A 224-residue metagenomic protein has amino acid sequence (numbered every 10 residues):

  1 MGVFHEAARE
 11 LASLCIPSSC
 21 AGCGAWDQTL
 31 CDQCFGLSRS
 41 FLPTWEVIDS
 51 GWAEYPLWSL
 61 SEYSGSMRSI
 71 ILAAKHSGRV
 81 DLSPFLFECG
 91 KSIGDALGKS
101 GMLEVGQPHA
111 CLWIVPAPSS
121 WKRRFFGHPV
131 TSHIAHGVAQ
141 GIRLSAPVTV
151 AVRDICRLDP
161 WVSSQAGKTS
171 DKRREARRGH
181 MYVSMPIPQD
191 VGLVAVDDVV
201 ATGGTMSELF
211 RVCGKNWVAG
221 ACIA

Functional and structural regions predicted by a protein language model:
M1-G51: N-terminal cysteine/histidine-rich coordination modules
F4, G204-A224: PRPP-dependent phosphoribosyltransferase catalytic core
W26-Q28, Q140, P186-V191, C213-V218: Short glycine/proline-enriched coil/turn segments at helix->beta-strand junctions
F35-G36, S40-W113, S119-Q140, D154-D190 (+1 more regions): Active-site-facing substrate-recognition patch
I142-V148: Short helix-capping segments at alpha-helix termini
V194-A195: Residue-level marker for buried hydrophobic side chains located in beta-strands that build the well-ordered beta-sheet
D198: Active-site-proximal glycine-rich helix-loop-beta segment
